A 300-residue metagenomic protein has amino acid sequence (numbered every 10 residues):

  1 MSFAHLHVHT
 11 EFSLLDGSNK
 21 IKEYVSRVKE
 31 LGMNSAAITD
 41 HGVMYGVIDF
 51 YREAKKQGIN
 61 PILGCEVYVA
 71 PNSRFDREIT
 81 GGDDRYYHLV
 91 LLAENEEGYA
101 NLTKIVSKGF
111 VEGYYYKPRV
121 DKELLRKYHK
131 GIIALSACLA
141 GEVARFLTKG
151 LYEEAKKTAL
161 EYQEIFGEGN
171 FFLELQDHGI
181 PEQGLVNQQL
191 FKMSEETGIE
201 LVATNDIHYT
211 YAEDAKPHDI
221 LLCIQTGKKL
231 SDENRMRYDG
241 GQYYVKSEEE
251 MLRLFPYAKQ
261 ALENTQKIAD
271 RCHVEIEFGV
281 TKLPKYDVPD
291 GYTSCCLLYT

Functional and structural regions predicted by a protein language model:
M1-L298: Phosphodiester-processing cores and adjacent nucleic acid-binding clamps
